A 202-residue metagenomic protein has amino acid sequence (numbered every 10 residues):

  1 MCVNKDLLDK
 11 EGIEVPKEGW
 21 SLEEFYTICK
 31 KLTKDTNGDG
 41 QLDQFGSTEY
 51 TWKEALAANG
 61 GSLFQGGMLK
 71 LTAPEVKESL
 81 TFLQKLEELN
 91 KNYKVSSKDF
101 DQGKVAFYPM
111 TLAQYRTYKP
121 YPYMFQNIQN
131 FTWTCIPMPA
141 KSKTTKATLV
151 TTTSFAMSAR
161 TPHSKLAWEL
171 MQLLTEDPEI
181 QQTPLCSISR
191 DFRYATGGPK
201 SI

Functional and structural regions predicted by a protein language model:
M1-P16, T48-G66, L149-S158: Periplasmic solute-binding protein
L8, Y26-K31, K94-M110: Short helices/loops that flank or line small-molecule/ion binding pockets
I13-Y26: Donor nucleotide-sugar recognition loop
K17-E18, N37, F45, G61-E78 (+2 more regions): Short, solvent-exposed loop/beta-turn-alpha elements that line the ligand-binding surface or hinge of extracytoplasmic
E23-L69: Extracytoplasmic/periplasmic solute-binding protein
I28-C29, G66-V95: Glycine-centered hinge/linker elements that transmit conformational signals in sensory and ligand-binding systems
A106-T111, R116-Y118, Q126-Q129: Paired acidic/hydrophobic, glycine-rich loop segments that form the ligand-binding mouth/hinge of periplasmic-binding
F125-G197: Extracytoplasmic/periplasmic substrate-recognition and gating elements
